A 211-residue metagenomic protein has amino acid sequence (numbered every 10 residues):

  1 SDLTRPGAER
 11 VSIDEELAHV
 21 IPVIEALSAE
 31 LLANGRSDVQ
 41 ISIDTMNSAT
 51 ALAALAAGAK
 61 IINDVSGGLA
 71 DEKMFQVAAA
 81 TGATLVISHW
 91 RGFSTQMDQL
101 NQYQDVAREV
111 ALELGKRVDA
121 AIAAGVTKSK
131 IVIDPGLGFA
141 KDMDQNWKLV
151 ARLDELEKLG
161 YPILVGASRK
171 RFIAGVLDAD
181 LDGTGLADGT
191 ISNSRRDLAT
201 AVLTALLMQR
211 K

Functional and structural regions predicted by a protein language model:
S1: Catalytic domains of carbohydrate-active enzymes, especially glycoside hydrolases
T4-A49, L55-A56, K60-A120, A140-K211: Active-site-adjacent loop and "lid" segments of alpha/beta metabolic enzymes
D38-V39, K128-K130: Short acidic capping loops at alpha-helix termini that bridge into adjacent secondary structure
A124-V126: Short coil/turn linkers that connect adjacent helices within long alpha-helical scaffolds, especially alpha-solenoid
L137: Active-site metal-binding loops of divalent metal-dependent hydrolases
